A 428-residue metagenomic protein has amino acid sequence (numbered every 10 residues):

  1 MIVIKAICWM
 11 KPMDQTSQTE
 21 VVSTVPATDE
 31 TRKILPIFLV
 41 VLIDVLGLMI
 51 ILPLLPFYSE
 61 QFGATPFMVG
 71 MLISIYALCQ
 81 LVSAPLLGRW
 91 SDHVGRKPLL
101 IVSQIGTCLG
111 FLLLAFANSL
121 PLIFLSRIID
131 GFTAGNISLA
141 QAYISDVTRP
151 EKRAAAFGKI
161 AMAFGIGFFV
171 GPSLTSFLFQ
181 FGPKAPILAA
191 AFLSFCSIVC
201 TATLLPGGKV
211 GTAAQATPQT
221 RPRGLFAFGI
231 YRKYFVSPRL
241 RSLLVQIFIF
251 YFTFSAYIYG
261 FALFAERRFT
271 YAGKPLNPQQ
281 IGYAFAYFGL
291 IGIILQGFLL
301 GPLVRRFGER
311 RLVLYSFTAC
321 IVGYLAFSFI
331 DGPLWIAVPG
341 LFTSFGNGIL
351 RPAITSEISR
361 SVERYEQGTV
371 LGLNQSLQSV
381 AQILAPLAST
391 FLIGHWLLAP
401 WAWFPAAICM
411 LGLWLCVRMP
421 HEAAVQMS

Functional and structural regions predicted by a protein language model:
Q18-T31, G207-V245: Juxtamembrane intracellular "pre-TM" segments in multi-pass secondary transporters
M49, A77-P85, G135, F168-F169 (+3 more regions): Residue-level signature of mid-helix packing/kink "hotspots" within the transmembrane helices of 12-pass Major
P53-F67, G260-Q280: Short amphipathic helix-loop junctions that connect adjacent transmembrane helices in Major Facilitator Superfamily/SLC
L81-L120: Conserved MFS/SLC helix-loop-helix module at the cytosolic interface between two early adjacent transmembrane helices
A84-G95, L295-E309, I393: Helix-to-loop junctions at the C-terminal end of transmembrane segments in multipass secondary transporters
S126-G165: Cytoplasmic helix-loop-helix junction between adjacent transmembrane helices in 12-TM secondary transporters
F177-F192, N277, F391-C409: A membrane-interface helix-boundary motif in multi-pass transporters
R310-I354: C-terminal transmembrane helical hairpin of 12-TM major facilitator-type secondary transporters
